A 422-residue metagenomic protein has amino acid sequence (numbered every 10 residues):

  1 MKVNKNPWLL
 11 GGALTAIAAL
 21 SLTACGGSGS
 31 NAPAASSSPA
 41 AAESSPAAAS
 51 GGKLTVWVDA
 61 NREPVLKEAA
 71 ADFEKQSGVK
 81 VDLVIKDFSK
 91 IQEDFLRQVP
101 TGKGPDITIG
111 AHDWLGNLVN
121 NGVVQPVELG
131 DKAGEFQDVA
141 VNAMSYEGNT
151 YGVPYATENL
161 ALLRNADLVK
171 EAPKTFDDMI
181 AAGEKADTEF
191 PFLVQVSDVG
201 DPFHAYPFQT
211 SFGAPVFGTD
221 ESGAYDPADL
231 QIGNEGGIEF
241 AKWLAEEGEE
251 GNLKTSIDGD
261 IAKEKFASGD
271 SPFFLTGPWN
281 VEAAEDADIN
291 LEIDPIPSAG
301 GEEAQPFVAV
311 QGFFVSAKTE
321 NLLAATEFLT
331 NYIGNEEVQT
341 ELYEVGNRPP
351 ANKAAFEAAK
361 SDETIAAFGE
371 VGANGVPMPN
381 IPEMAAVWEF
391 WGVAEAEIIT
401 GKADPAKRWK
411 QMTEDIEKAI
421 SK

Functional and structural regions predicted by a protein language model:
K2-L22, G26-L115, S298-G301, A324 (+4 more regions): Conserved N-terminal structural module of periplasmic/extracytoplasmic solute-binding proteins
A71, Q76, E285-V345, A403 (+1 more regions): Extracytoplasmic/periplasmic substrate-recognition and gating elements
K86-D94, D113, D178, K254-A267: Short helix-initiation/N-cap motifs at beta->coil->alpha
R97-Q98, P105-D106, A133-R164, E303-A304 (+1 more regions): A structural signal for short loop-to-beta-strand junctions that line the ligand-binding cleft of periplasmic/secreted
H112-N159, E171, D177-I180, T188 (+2 more regions): Hinge/lid segment of periplasmic solute-binding proteins
M144, D294, L342-F390, E397 (+1 more regions): Long, aromatic- and glycine/proline-rich binding clefts that accommodate carbohydrate-like moieties
Y151-Y155, L160, I180-D229, S271: Extracytoplasmic/periplasmic solute-binding protein
G223-T255: Glycine-centered hinge/linker elements that transmit conformational signals in sensory and ligand-binding systems
